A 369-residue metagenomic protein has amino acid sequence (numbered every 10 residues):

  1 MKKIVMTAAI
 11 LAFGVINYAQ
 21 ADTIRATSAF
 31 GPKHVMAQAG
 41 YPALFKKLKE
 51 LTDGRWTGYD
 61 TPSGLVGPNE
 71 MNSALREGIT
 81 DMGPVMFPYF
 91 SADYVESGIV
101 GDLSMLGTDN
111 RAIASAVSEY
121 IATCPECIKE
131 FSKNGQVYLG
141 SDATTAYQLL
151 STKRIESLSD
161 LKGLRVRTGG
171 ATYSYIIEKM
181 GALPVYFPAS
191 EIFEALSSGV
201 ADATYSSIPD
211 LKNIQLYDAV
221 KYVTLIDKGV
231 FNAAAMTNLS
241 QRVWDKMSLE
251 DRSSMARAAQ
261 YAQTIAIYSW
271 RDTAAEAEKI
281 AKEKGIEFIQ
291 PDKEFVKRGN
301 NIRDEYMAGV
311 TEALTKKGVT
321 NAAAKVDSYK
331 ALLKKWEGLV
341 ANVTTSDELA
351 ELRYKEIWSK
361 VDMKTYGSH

Functional and structural regions predicted by a protein language model:
M1-I4: Positively charged n-region of N-terminal signal peptides that target proteins for export
T7-G14: Bacterial N-terminal signal peptides
V15-A21: Sec/Tat signal peptide C-region and signal peptidase I cleavage site
D22-A112, Y138-H369: N-terminal secretory/targeting leader peptides
G107-K133: Short, solvent-exposed loop/beta-turn-alpha elements that line the ligand-binding surface or hinge of extracytoplasmic
